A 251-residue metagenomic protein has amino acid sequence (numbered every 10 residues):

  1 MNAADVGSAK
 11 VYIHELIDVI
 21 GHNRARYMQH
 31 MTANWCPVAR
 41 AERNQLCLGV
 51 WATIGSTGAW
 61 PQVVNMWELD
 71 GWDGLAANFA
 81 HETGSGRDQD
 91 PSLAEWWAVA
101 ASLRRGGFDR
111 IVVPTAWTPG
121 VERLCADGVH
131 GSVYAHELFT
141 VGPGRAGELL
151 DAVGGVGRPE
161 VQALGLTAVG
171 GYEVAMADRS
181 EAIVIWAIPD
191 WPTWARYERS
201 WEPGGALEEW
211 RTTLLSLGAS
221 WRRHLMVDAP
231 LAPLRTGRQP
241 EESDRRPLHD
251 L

Functional and structural regions predicted by a protein language model:
M1-G7, A25-G49, G55-W60, E68-I111 (+2 more regions): An amphipathic, aromatic/His-enriched active-site/gating alpha helix that lines ligand/cofactor pockets
K10-Y12: Extreme N-terminal starter segment of soluble prokaryotic enzymes
H14-R26, P114-T193, P230-L251: Surface-exposed interaction/gating patches
S56-V64, A177-I183: The conserved glycine-aromatic submotif of the RRM
